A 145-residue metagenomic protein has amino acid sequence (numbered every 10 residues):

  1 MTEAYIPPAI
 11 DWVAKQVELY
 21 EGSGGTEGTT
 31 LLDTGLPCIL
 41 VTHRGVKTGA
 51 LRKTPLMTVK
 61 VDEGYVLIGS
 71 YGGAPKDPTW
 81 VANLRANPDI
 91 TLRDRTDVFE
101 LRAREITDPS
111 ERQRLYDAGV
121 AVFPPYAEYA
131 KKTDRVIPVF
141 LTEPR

Functional and structural regions predicted by a protein language model:
M1-L32: Extreme N-terminal tail/first-helix region
E3, Y71-Y126, K132-V136, P144-R145: Short, structured beta-strand-loop surface elements
G22-T26, G35-V41, F123: Short Pro/Gly-enriched beta-strand edge/turn motifs at strand-loop
T30-G35, A130-D134: Short coil/turn segments at secondary-structure boundaries
T30-L31, M57, A82: Short secondary-structure boundary/capping segments
G35-G72: Short beta-strand segments
C38, V136-V139: Short hydrophobic/aromatic beta-strand or adjacent loop that forms the aromatic wall/cage of a ligand/substrate-binding
V41, F140-P144: Short beta-strand element of the conserved SAM-dependent methyltransferase core
